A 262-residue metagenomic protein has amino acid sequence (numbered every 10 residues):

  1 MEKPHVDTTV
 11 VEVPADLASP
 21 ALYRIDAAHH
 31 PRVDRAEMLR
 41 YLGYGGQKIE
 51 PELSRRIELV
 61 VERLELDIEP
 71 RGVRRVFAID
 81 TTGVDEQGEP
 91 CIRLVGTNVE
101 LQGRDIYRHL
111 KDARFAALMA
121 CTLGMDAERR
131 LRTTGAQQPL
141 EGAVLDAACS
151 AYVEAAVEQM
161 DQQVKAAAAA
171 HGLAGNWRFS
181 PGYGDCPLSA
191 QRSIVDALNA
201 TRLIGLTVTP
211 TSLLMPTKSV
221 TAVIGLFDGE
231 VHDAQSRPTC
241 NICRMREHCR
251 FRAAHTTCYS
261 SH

Functional and structural regions predicted by a protein language model:
E2-L145: Active-site helix-to-loop segments that bind/position phosphate- or nucleotide-bearing substrates and donors across
E52-R55, L59, A151, A155 (+1 more regions): Conserved active-site and cofactor/substrate-binding residues in soluble primary-metabolism enzymes
V61-I68, V164, A168, R244-E247: Structural signal for hydrophobic packing residues in well-ordered secondary-structure cores of soluble enzyme domains
P70-I79, V164-F179: Flexible, glycine/charged-enriched surface loops at secondary-structure junctions
L123, H171-F251, S261: Short terminal or interdomain "cap/linker" segment that borders an active site or interface and mediates
L131, R252-T256: Short conserved micro-motifs at the rims of enzyme active sites and ligand-binding pockets
P139-Q162: Compact, glycine/acidic-enriched structural inserts
T256-H262: Short cysteine/histidine-rich metal-coordination sites, predominantly Zn2+-binding motifs
